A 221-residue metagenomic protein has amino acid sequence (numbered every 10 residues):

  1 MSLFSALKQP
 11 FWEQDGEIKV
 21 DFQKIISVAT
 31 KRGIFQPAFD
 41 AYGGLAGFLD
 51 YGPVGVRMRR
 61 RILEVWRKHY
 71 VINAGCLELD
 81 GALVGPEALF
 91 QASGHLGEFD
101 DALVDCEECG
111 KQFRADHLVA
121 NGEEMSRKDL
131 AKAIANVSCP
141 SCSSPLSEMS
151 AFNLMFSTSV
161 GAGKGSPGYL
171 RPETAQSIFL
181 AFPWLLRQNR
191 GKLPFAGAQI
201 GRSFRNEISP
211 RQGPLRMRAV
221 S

Functional and structural regions predicted by a protein language model:
S2-S5: Serine residues within intrinsically disordered or low-complexity segments
L7, W12-S221: TRNA-recognition modules of translation machinery and tRNA-sensing kinases, especially anticodon-binding
